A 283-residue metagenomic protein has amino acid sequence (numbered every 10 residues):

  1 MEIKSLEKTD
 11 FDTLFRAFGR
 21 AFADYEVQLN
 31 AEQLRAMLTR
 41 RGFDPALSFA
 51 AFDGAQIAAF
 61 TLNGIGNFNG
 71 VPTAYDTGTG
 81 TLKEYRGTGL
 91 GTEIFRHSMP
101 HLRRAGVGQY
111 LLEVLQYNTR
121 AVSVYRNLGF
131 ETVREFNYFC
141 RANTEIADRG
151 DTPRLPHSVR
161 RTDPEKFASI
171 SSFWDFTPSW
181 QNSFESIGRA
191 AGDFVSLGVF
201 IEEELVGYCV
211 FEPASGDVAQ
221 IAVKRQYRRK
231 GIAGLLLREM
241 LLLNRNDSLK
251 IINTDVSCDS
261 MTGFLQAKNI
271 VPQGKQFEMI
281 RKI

Functional and structural regions predicted by a protein language model:
M1-E32, D148-N182, Q276: Short amphipathic alpha-helix that is part of the acyltransferase structural core
F18, E26-I65, S172-E202: Active-site rim helix/loop that mediates acceptor-substrate recognition in acyltransferases
A50, Q56-I65, T73-Y75, G80 (+2 more regions): Conserved beta-strand in the GNAT
G78-R86, I221-R229, D255: A short, internal acetyl-CoA/4′-phosphopantetheine-binding micro-motif in the GNAT/acyltransferase core
T81, G87-P100, R126-N127, R229-L242: Conserved acetyl-CoA-binding loop-helix of GNAT-fold acetyltransferases
T88, T92, Q116-R134, G234 (+1 more regions): Conserved active-site alpha-helix within GNAT-family acetyltransferase domains
L102-E113, N244-V256: Conserved GNAT acetyl-CoA-binding A-motif
G108, L115-Y117, N137-T162, S257 (+1 more regions): C-terminal "cap" of GNAT-fold acetyltransferases
